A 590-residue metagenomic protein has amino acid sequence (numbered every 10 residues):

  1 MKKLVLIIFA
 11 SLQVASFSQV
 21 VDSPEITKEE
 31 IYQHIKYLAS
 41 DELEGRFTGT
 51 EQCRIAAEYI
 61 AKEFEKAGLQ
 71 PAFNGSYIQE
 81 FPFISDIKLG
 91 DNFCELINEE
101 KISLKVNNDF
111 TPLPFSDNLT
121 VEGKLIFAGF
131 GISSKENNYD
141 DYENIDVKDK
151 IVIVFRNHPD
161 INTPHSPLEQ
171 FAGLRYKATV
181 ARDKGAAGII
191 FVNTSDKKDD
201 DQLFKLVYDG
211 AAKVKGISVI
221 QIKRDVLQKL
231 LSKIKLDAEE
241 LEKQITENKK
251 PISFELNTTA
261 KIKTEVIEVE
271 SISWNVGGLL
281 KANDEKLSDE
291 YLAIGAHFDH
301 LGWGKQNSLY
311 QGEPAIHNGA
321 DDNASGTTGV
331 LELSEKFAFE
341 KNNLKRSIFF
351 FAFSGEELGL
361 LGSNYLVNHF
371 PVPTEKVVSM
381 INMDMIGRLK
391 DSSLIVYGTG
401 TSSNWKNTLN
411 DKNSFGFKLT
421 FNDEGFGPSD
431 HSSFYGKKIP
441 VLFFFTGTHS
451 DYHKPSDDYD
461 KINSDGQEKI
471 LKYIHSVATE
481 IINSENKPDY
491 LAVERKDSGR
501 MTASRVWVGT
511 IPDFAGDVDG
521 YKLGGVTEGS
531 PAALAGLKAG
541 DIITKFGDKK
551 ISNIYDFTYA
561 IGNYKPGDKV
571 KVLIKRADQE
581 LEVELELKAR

Functional and structural regions predicted by a protein language model:
D22-S23, N98, I102-S103, N107-N144 (+4 more regions): Soluble metallo-hydrolase cores and metallopeptidase-like ectodomains found primarily in the secretory/periplasmic
S23-L43, T48-P71, I97, N144-D146 (+3 more regions): Catalytic-core environment of secreted peptidases
D41-P159, L256, E268, I272-S273 (+1 more regions): Noncatalytic luminal/extracellular "stalk/propeptide" segments of secretory-pathway proteins
S103-L104, E143, I217-E242, F353-G447 (+2 more regions): Metal-dependent peptidase/peptidase-like ectodomains
K105-S218, K281, P314-N318, D322 (+2 more regions): Extracellular/luminal Protease-associated
Q170-Y176, W274, L287, G302-K305 (+4 more regions): Acidic/histidine-rich catalytic neighborhood of metal-dependent amide-processing enzymes
T328, E335-F339, S450-K496: His/Asp/Glu-rich mid-to-C-terminal helical/loop segments that flank catalytic regions of hydrolases
K454-S456, Y473, I482-R590: C-terminal recognition in membrane/secretory proteostasis and scaffolding
